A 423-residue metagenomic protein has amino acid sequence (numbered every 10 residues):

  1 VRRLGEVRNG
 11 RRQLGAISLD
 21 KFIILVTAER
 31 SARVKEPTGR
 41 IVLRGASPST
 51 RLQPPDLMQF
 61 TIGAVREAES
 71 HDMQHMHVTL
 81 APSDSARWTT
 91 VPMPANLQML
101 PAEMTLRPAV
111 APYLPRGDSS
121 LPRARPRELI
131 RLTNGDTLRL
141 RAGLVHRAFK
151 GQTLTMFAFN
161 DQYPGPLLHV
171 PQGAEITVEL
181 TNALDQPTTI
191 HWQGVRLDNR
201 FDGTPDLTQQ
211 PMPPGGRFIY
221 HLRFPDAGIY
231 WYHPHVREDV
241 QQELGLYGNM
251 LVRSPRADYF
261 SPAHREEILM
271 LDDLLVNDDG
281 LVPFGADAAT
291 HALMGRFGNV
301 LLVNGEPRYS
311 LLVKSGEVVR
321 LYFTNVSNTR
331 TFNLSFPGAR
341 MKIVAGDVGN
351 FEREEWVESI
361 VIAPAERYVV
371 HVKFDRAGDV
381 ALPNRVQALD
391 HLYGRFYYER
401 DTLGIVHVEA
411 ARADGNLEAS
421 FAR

Functional and structural regions predicted by a protein language model:
R2-D72: N-terminal targeting/export leaders
N9-S18, I219-L222, V369-V372: Exposed aromatic-hydrophobic patches
D20-I24, I176, G228-Y230, V319 (+2 more regions): Exposed beta-strand face motif in extracellular beta-rich ectodomains
E69-R139, Q242-V276, E352-R423: Extended terminal and domain-junction accessory segments
E128-L129, P164-H169, P307-L312: Short beta-strand segments of immunoglobulin-like
T137-V252, R330-V361, V380-Y397: Histidine- and aromatic-enriched segments that form or immediately flank copper-ligand environments
F149-Y163, D279-F297: Short, polar loop/linker segments at the starts of domains and inter-domain junctions
R200-P213, A286-A422: Histidine- and aromatic-rich segments of cupredoxin/plastocyanin-like copper-binding domains
